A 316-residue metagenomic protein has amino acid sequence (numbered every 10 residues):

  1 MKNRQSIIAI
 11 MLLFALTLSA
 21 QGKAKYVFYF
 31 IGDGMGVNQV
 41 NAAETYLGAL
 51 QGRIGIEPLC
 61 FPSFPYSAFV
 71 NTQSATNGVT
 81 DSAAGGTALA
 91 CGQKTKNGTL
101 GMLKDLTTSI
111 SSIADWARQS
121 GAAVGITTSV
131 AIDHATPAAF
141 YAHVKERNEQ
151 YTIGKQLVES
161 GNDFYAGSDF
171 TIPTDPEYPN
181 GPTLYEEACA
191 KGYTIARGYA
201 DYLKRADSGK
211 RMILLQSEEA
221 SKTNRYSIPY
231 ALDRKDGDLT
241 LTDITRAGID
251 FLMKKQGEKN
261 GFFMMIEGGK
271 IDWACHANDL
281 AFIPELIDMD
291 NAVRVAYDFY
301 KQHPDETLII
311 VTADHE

Functional and structural regions predicted by a protein language model:
M1-I8: Bacterial N-terminal signal peptides that target proteins for export
M11-A20: Hydrophobic h-region of N-terminal signal peptides that target proteins for export in Gram-negative bacteria
Q21-A206, K210-R211, E218, E316: N-terminal catalytic scaffold of extracellular/periplasmic and nuclease hydrolases that process anionic headgroups
I31, M265, V311-T312: Generic enzyme active-site microenvironment
A135-Y141, E219-D233, Q256-A292: Active-site His/acidic residue clusters
E146, Q150, D236-T245, E285-M289: Phosphate/oxyanion-binding active-site loops and adjacent basic polyanion-contact surfaces
G198, Y202-Q216, I244-G268: Active-site regions of oxyanion-processing enzymes, predominantly non-cytosolic
D290-E316: Metal-dependent active-site segment of extracytoplasmic phospho-/sulfohydrolases and closely related
